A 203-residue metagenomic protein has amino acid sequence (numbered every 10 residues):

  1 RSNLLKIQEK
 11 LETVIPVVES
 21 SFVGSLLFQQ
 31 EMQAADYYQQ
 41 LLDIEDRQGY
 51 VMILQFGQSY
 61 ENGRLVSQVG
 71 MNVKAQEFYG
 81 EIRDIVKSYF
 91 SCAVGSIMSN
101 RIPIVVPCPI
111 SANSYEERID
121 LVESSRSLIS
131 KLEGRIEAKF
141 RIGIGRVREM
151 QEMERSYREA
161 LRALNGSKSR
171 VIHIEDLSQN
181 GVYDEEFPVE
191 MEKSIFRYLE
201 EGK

Functional and structural regions predicted by a protein language model:
S2-L5, V18-F22, Q30-K203: Cytosolic nucleotide-utilizing catalytic cores of signal-transduction proteins
T13-V17: Charged, compositionally biased non-catalytic regions
L27: Short, flexible loop segments at the rims of nucleotide/cofactor-binding pockets, characterized by
